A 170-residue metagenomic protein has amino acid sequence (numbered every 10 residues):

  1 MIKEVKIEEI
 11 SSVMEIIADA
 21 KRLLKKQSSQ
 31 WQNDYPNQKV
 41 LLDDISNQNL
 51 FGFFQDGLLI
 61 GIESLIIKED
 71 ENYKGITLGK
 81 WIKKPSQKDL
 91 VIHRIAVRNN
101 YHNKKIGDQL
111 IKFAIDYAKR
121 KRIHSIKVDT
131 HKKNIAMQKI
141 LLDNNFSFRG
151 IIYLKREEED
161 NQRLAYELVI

Functional and structural regions predicted by a protein language model:
M1-E15: A short beta-loop-alpha structural element at the N-terminal edge of CoA-dependent acyl/N-acetyltransferase catalytic
K21-V40: Conserved GNAT-fold acetyl-CoA-binding loop/helix
N49-I67: Conserved beta-hairpin
S64-R94, H102: Conserved acyl-donor/pantetheine-binding loop and adjacent beta-alpha core of acyl/acetyltransferases and related
R94-V97, N103-D116, K139-D143: Conserved acetyl-CoA-binding loop-helix of GNAT-fold acetyltransferases
H102, V128-Q138: Conserved beta-strand-loop-alpha-helix junction that forms the acyl-donor binding cleft
I111, A118-T130: Conserved GNAT acetyl-CoA-binding A-motif
D129, L142-Q162: Conserved catalytic-core motifs of GNAT/GCN5-like acyltransferases
